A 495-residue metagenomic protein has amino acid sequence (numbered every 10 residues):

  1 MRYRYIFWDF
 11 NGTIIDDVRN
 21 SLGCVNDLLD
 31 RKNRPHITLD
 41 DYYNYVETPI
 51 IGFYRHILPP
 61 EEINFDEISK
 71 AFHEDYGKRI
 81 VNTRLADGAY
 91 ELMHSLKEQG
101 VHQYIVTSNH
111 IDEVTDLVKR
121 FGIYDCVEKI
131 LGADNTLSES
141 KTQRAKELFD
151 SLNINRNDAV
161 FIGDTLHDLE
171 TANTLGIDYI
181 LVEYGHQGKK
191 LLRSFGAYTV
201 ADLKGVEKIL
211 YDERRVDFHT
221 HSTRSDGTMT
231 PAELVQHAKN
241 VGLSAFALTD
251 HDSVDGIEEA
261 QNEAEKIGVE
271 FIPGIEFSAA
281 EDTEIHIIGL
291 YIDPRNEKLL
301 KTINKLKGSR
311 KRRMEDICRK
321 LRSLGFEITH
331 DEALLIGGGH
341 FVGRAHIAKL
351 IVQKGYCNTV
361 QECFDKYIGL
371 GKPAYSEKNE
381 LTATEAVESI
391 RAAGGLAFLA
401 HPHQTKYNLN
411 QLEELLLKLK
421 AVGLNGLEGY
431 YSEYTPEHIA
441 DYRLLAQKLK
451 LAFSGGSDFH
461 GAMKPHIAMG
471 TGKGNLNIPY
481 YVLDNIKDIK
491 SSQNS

Functional and structural regions predicted by a protein language model:
M1-N44, L58, A247: Active-site neighborhood of HAD-like aspartate-dependent phosphohydrolases
R2-Y5, K141-L169: Conserved Lys-Pro-Asp/Glu-containing loop-to-beta segment of HAD-superfamily phosphomonoesterases, centered on
R55-H94, V101, F364-K378: Metal-dependent phosphoesterase signature
K78-I105, I111, T115, T142 (+1 more regions): Short, acidic loop-to-helix structural element flanking the phosphoryl-transfer center in phosphate-processing enzymes
A89-K119, L131-A133, A247-T249, L396-H403: Substrate-recognition element of Asp-dependent hydrolases with the DxDx(T/V) motif
V160-V200: Acidic, Mg2+-coordinating phosphoryl-transfer loop and its flanking beta/alpha structural elements, shared across
Y211-E284, I368-G369, L381, V387-E388 (+2 more regions): An N-terminally biased module of ancient metal coordination in phosphate/nucleic-acid-related enzymes
E263-L417, L476-N485, I489-Q493: Extended substrate/RNA-proximal surfaces in nucleic-acid metabolism proteins
